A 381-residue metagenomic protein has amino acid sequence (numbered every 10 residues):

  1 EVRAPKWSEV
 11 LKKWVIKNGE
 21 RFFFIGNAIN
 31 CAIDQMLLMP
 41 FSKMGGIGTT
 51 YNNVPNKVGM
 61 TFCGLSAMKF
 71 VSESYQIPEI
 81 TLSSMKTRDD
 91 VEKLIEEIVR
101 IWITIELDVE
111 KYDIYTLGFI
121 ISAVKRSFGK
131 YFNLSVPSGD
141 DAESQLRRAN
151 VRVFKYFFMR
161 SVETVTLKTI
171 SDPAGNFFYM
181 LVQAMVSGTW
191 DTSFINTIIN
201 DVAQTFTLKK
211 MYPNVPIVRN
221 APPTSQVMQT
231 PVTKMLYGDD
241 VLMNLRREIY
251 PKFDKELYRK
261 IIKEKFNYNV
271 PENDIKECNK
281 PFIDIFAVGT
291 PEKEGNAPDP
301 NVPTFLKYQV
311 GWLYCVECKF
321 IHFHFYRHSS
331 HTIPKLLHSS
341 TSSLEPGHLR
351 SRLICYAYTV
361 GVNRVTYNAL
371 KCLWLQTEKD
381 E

Functional and structural regions predicted by a protein language model:
E1-G19, F70-I77, K86-E97, K155-F177: Reverse-transcriptase-like RNA-dependent polymerase core
E1-N53, E110-D113, T164, F177-Y212: Conserved pre-motif C helix in the palm subdomain of viral-like polymerases
F22, G26, C31-Y115, L208-Q226: Active-site-proximal segment of RNA-dependent polymerases
M39-K43, T50-G59, I120-F132, V202-T205 (+1 more regions): Amphipathic alpha-helical scaffolding segments
Y75-T116, S127-F128, L245-P281: Long, charge-rich low-complexity segments
I80-S83, P137-A149, L167-S171, K276-G295: Surface-exposed intrinsically disordered loops and tails
V99-Y237, L242-F253, V302: Conserved polymerase palm-domain catalytic core
Y179, Q183-V186, W190, M211-P213 (+1 more regions): Active-site and adjacent loop segments of nucleotide-processing enzymes that use two-metal-ion phosphate chemistry
